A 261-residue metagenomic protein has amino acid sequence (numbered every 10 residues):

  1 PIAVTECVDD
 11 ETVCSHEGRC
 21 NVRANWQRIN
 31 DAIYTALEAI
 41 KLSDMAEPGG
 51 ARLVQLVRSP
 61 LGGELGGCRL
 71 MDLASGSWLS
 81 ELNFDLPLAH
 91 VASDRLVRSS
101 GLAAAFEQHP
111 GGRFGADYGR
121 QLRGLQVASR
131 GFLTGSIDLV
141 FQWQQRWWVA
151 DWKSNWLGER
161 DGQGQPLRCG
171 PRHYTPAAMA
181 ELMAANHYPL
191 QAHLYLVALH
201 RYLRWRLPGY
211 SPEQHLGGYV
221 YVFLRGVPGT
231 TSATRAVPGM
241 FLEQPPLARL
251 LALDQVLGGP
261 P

Functional and structural regions predicted by a protein language model:
P1: DNA major-groove recognition helix of helix-turn-helix/homeodomain DNA-binding modules
E6-Q55: C-terminal regulatory/oligomerization modules of transcriptional regulators
S43, E47-P261: Structural signature of nuclease core domains in nucleic-acid processing machines
